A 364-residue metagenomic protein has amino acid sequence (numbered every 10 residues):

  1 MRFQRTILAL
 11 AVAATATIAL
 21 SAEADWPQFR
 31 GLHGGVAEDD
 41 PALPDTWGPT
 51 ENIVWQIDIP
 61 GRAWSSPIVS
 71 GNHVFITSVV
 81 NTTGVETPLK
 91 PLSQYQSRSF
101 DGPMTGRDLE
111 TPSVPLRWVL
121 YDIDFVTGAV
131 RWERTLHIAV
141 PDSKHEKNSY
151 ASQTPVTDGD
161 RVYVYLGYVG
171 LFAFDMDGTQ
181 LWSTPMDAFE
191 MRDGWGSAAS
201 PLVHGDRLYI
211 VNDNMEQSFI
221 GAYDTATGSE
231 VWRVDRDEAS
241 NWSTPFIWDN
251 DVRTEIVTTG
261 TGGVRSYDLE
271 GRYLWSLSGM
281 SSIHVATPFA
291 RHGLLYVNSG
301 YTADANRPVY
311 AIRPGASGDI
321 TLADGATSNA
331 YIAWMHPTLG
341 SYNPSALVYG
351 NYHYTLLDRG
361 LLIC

Functional and structural regions predicted by a protein language model:
M1-L10: Bacterial N-terminal signal peptides that target proteins for export
A9-I18: Bacterial N-terminal signal peptides
L20-C364: Noncatalytic, solvent-exposed loop/strand surfaces of beta-propeller-type extracellular/periplasmic domains
